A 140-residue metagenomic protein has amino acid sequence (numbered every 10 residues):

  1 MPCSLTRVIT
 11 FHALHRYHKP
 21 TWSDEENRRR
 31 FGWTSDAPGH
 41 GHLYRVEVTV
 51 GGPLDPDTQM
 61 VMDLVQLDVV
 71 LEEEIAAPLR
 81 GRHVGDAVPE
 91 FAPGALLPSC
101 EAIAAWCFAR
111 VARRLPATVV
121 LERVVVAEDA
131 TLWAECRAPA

Functional and structural regions predicted by a protein language model:
M1-A140: Charge-rich, low-complexity N-terminal segments
